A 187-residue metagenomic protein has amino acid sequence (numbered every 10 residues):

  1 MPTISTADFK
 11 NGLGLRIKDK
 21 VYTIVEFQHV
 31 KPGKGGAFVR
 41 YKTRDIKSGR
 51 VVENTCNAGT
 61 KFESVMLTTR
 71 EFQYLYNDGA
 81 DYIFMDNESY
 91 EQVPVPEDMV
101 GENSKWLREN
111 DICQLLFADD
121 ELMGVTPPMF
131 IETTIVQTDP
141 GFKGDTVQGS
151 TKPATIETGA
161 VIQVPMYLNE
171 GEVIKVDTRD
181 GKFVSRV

Functional and structural regions predicted by a protein language model:
P2-E157, V161-V187: Acidic-enriched and Gly/Ser
